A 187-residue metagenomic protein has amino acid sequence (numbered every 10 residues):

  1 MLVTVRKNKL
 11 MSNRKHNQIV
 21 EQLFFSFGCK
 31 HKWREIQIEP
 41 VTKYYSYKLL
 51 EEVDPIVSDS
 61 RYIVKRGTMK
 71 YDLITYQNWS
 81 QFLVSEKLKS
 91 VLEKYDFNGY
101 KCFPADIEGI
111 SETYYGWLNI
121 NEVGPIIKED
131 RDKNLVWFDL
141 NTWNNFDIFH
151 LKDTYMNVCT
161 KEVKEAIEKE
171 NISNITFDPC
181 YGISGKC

Functional and structural regions predicted by a protein language model:
M1-N8, N13-R14, I19, S111-C187: Acidic, proline/glycine-rich low-complexity IDRs
M1-Y44: Short, extreme N-terminal segment that most often corresponds to the first beta-strand
K9-K15, K48-E51, K70, K87-S90 (+3 more regions): Intrinsically disordered, low-complexity boundary segments flanking structured domains
H31-V64: Short, flexible N-terminal segments of the mature chain
E52-I56, G67-K70, K128-R131: Short acidic/polar alpha-helix capping motifs at helix-coil junctions
S58-M69, N134-W143: Short amphipathic beta-strand starts and helix->beta connectors
I63-E112: Short, well-structured hydrophobic secondary-structure segments
